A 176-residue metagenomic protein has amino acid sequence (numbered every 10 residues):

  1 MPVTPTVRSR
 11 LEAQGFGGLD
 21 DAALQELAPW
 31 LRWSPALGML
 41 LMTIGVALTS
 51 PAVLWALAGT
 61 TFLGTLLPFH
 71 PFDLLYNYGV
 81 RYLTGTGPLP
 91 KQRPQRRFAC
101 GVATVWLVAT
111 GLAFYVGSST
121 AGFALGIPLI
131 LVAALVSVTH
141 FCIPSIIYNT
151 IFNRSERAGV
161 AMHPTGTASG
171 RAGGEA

Functional and structural regions predicted by a protein language model:
M1-A176: Membrane-interfacial helix-loop segments of redox and metal-homeostasis proteins, especially TM-loop-TM junctions
